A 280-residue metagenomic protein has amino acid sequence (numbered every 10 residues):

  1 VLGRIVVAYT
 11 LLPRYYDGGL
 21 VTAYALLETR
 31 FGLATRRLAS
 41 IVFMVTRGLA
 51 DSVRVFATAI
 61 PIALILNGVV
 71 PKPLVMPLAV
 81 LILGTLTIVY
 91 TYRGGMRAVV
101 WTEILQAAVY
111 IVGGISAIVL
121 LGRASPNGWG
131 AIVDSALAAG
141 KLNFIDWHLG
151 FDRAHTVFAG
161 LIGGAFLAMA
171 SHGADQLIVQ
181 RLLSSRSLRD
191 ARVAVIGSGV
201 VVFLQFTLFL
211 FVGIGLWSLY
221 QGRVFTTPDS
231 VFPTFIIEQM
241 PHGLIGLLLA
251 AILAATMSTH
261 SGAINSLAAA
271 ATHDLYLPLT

Functional and structural regions predicted by a protein language model:
V1, E28, K72-M76, A108-G246: Loop-to-helix junctions at membrane interfaces in multi-pass transport proteins
L2-Y92, G163-S171, A254-G262: Helix-loop-helix module between adjacent transmembrane segments
R4, M44-R47, G84-I88, Q106-Y110 (+4 more regions): Residue-level recognition of pore/gate-forming positions within transmembrane alpha-helices of multi-pass
Y16-V21, T29-T35, L183-D190, H273-T280: Juxtamembrane helix-boundary/capping and inter-helix hinge elements in multi-pass membrane proteins
Y92-G94, L121-A124, T280: Structural signal for the C-terminal ends of transmembrane alpha-helices and the immediately following loop
D229-M257, S261, L277-T280: Membrane-embedded translocation segments of transport machinery
A263-D274: Re-entrant/interfacial helical elements at transmembrane boundaries that shape and gate the permeation pathway
